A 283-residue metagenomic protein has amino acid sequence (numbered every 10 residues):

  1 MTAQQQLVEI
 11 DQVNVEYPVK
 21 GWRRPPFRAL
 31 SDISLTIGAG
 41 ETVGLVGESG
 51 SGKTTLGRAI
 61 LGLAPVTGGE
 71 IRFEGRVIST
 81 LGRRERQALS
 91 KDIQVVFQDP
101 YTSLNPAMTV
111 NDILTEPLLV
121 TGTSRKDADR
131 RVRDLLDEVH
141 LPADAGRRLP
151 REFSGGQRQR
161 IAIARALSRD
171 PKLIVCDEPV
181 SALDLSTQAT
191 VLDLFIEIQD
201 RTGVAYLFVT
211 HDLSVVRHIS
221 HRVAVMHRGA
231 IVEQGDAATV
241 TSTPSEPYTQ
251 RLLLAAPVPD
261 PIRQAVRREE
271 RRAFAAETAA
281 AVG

Functional and structural regions predicted by a protein language model:
M1-A255, R267-G283: ABC transporter nucleotide-binding domains
D260-Q264: Proline-centered turn/helix-capping motifs that create local helix->coil transitions or kinks
